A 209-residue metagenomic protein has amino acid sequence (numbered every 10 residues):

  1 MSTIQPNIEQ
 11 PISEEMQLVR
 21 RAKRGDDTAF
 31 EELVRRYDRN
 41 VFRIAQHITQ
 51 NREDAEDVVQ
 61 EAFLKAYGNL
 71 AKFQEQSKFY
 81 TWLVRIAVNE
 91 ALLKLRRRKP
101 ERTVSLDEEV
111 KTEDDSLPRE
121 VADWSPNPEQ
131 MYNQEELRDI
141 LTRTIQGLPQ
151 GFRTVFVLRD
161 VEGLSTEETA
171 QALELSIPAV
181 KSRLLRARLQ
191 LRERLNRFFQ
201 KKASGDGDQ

Functional and structural regions predicted by a protein language model:
T3-I8, K23-E32, F42-E61, I177 (+2 more regions): Short, charged helix-capping/linker segments at alpha-helix termini
I4-P6, S13, E113-R143: Acidic, proline/glycine-rich intrinsically disordered inter-domain spacer in sigma factors
K23-R24, Q50-N51, F63-K78, R97-R98: Sigma70-family region 2
D57-L64, S77-N89: Structural recognition of an alpha-helix C-terminal capping motif at a helix-to-coil junction
A71-E75, R85-L106, R197: Arg/Lys-rich amphipathic alpha helix in sigma70-family domain 2
L95-E120, K202-A203: Short, basic/polar amphipathic helix motif occurring as a linker/hinge flanking DNA-binding modules in transcription
R96-K99, L148, R153, R183 (+1 more regions): Short, Lys/Arg-enriched C-terminal cap helix and immediately downstream tail that follows
T142-A179: Helix-turn-helix DNA-binding module
